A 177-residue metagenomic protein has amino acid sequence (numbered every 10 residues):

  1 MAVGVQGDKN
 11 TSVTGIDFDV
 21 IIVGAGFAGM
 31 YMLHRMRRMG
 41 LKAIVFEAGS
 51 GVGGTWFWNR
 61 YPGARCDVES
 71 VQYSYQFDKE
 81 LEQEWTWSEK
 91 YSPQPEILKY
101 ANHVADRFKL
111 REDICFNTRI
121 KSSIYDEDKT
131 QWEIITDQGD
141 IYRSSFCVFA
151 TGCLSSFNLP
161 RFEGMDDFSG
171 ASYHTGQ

Functional and structural regions predicted by a protein language model:
V3-D8, S74, E80-W87, P93 (+2 more regions): Glycine-rich dinucleotide-binding loop and its adjacent helix/turn
V3-I21, V52-C66: Accessory recognition modules or surfaces
G15-F18, R143-S144, G170: Active-site acidic short loop of glycosyltransferases
G15-V45: N-terminal Rossmann-like FAD-binding beta1-loop-alpha1 element of flavoenzymes
R37-Y61: Glycine-rich FAD pyrophosphate-binding loop
S50, F57-Y100: Glycine-rich active-site loop/strand segments that organize a redox cofactor
T55, S145-F146, F157-F162: Short, solvent-exposed loop/turn and secondary-structure capping segments
S88-S155: Feature captures the FAD/FMN-dependent oxidoreductase FAD-binding
